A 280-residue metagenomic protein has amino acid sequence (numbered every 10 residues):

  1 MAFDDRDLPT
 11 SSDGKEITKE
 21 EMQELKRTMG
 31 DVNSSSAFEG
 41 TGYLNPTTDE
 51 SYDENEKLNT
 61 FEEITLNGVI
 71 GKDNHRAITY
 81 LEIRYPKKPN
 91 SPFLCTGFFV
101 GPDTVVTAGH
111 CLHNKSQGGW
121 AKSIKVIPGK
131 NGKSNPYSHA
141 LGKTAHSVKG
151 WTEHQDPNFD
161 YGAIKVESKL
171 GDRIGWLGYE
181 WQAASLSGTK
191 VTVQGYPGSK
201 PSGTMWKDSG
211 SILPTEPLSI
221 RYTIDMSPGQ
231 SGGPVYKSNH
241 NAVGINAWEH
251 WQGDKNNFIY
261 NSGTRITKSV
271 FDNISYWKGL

Functional and structural regions predicted by a protein language model:
M1-T96: Protease-domain processing segments flanking chymotrypsin-fold serine proteases, especially trypsin-like
E56-R76, Y80-L94, H113, Q117-D172: Conserved catalytic-core segment of clan PA serine endopeptidases
R76-A77, P102, S187-K190, L218 (+1 more regions): Loop/turn elements at helix/coil->beta-strand transitions in domains of secreted/extracellular proteins
T96-F98, G233: His/acidic/aromatic-lined binding-pocket segments of jelly-roll/cupin-type domains and related regulatory beta-sandwich
D103, T107: Cytochrome P450 catalytic-core helices
G132, P157-Q230, N257-V270: Chymotrypsin/trypsin-fold serine protease catalytic domain
D225-A247: Catalytic nucleophile loop of clan PA
V243, A247-L280: C-terminal cap/linker of serine protease catalytic domains
